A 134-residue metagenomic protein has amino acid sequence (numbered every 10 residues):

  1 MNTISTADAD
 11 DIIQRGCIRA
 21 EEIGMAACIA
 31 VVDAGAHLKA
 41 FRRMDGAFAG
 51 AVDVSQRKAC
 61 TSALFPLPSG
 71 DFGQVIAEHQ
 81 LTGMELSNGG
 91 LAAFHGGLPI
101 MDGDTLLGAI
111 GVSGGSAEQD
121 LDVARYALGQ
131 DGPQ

Functional and structural regions predicted by a protein language model:
M1-Q134: Flexible, solvent-exposed loop/hinge segments and secondary-structure transition points
